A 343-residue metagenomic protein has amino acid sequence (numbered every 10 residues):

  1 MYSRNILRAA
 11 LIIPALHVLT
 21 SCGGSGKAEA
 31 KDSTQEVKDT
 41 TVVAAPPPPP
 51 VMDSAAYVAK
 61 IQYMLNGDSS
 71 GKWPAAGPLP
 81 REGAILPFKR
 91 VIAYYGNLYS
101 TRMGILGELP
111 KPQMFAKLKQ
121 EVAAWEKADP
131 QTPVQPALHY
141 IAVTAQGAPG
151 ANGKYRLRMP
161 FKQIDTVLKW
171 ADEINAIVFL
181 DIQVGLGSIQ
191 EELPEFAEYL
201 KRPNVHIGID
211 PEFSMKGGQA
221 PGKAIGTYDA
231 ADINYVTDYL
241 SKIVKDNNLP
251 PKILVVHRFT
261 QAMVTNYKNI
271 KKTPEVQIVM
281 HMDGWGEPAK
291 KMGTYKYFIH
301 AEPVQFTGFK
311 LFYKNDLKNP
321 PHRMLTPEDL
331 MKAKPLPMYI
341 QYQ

Functional and structural regions predicted by a protein language model:
Y2-A10: Bacterial N-terminal signal peptides that target proteins for export
V18-S21: C-terminal motif of bacterial Sec signal peptides marking the signal peptidase cleavage site
G23-L157, P274-V276, K290-Q343: Alpha/beta catalytic barrel-like cores
N97-Y99, I141-A145, Q183-G185, E212-S214 (+3 more regions): Active-site beta-loop-alpha junctions enriched in small/polar residues
A124-E126, P133-E212: Substrate-binding cleft of extracellular glycoside hydrolase catalytic domains
F161-I164, L200-P211, A230-N234, E275-K290: Acidic, His- and aromatic-enriched active-site or binding-groove loops in soluble protein domains that engage sugars
V184-I189, K245-M263: Aromatic-lined carbohydrate-recognition surfaces of secreted/lumenal glycan-active proteins
P211-L249: Substrate-binding surface in catalytic domains of secreted glycosidases
